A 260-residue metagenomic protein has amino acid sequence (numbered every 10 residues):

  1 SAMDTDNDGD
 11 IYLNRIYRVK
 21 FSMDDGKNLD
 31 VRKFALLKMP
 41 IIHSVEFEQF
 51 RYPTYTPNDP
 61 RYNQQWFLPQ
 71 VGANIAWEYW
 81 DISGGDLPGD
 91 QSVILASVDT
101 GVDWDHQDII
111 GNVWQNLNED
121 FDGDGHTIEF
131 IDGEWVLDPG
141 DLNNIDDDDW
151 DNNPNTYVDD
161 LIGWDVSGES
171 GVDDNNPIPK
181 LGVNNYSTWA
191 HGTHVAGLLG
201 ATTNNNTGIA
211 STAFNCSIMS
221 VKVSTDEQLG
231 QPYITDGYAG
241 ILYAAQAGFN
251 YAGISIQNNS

Functional and structural regions predicted by a protein language model:
M3-R18, K33-I94, T100-D108, N112 (+3 more regions): Protease zymogen maturation seam
V19-D24: Short beta-strand-to-loop capping motifs
D25-R32: Short, conserved charged micro-motifs
F34-L37, L199, A244: Hydrophobic C-terminal alpha-helix "anchor/cap" residues
E48, V221-K222, N258-S260: A cross-family glycoside hydrolase active-site/sugar-binding cleft signature
G72, D236-L242: Von Willebrand factor
I75-D236, N250-S255: Subtilisin-like serine protease catalytic core
Y243-S260: Short acidic, glycine-rich surface-loop motifs adjacent to enzyme active sites
